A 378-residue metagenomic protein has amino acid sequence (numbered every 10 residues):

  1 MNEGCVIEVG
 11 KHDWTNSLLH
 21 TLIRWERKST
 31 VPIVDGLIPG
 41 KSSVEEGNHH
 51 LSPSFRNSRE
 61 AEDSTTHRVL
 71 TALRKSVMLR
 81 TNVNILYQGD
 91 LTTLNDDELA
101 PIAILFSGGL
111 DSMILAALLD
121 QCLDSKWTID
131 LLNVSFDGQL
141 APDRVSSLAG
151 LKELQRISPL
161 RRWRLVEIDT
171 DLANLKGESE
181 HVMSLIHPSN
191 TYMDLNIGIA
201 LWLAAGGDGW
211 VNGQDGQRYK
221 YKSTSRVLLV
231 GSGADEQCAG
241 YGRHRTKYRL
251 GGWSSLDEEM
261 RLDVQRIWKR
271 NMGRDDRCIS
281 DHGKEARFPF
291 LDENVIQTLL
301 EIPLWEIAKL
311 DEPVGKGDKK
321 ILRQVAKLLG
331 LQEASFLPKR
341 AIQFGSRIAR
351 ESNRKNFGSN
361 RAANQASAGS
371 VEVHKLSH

Functional and structural regions predicted by a protein language model:
M1-A103, M113-D130, L140-V166, A173-N174 (+1 more regions): Active-site-adjacent "lid"/gating segments
I7, K220-V371, S377: Mid-to-C-terminal catalytic subdomains of enzymes that bind/position adenosyl phosphate moieties or nucleic-acid
I7, L73, G109, L131 (+3 more regions): Residue-level signal for inorganic ion chemistry
T65, V69, D143, M193 (+5 more regions): Hydrophobic (often cysteine-bearing) scaffold residues that line and stabilize catalytic clefts of nucleotide/cofactor
L73-V77, I114-L119, G150, I197-A200 (+4 more regions): Structural preference for long, well-ordered alpha-helical segments in enzyme cores
N82-L99, W210-Y221, L310-V314: Short helix/loop segment immediately N-terminal to the Walker
L110-L115, D235-Q237: Glycine-rich nucleophile elbow surrounding the catalytic serine of serine-hydrolase chemistry
L132-S225, Y241-L256, R274-E285, E301-E312: ATP-dependent adenylate-handling ligase core
